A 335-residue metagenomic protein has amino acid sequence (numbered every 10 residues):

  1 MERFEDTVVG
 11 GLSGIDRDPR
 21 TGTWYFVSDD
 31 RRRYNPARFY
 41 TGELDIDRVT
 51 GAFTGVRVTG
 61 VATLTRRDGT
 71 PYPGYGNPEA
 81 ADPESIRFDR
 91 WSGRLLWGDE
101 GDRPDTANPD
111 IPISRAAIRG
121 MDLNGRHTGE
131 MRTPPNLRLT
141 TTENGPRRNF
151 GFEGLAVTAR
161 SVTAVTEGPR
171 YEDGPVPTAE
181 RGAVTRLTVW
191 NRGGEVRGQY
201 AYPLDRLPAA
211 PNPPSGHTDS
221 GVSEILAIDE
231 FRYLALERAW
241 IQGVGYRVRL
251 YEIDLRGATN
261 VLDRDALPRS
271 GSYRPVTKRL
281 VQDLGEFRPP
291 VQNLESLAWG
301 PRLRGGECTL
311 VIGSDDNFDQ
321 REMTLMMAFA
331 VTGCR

Functional and structural regions predicted by a protein language model:
M1-R335: Sequence/structural signature of beta-propeller domains
